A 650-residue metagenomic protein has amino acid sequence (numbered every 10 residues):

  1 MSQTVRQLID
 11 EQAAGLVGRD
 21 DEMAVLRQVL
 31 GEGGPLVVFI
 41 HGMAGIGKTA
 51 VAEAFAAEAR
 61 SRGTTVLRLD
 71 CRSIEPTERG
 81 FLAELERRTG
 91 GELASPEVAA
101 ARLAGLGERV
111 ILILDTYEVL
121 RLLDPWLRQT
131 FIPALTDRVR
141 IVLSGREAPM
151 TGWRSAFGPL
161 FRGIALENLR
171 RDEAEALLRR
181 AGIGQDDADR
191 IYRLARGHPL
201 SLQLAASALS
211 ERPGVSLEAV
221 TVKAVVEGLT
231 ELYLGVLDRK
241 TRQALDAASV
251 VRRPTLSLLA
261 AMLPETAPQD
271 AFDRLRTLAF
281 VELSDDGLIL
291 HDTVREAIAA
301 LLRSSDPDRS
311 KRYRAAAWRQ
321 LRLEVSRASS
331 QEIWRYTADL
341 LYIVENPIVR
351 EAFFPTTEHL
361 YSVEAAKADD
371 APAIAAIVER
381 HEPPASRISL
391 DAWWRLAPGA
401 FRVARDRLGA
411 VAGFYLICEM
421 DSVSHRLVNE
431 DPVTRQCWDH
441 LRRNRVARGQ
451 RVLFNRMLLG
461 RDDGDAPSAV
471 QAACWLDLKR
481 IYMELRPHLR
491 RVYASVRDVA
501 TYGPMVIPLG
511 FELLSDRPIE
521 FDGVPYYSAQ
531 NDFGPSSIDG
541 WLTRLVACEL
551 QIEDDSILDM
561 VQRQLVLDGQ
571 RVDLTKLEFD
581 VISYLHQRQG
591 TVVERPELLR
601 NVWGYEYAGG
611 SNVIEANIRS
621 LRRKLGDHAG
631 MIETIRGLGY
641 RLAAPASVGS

Functional and structural regions predicted by a protein language model:
M1-R27, L127, P355-H359, M560-R563: Conserved adenine-nucleotide phosphate-binding loops and their immediately adjacent elements
Q3-Q7, R19-E22, A50, G80-E84 (+3 more regions): Alpha-helical sensor/transducer elements of the RecA-like P-loop NTPase core
I46, V51-R109, R121: Conserved phosphate-binding/catalytic loops and adjacent sensor/switch elements of nucleotide-binding enzymes, spanning
V51, T116, E211, V226 (+3 more regions): Short capping/hinge segments at domain boundaries that bridge a core fold to an adjacent linker or tail
A52, P159, I183-E227, G235-Q243 (+2 more regions): Amphipathic alpha-helical "lid/sensor" segments that cap RecA-like P-loop NTPase cores
R212-A224, L234-R239, A300-Y336: A eukaryote-biased feature capturing mid-to-C-terminal, repeat/solenoid-rich segments of large proteins, strongly
L323, V428-G510: Acyl-donor binding region in acyl/amide transferases
Q564-K576, D580-N617, R623-A629: Positively charged, aromatic-enriched patches within helix-turn-helix-type DNA-binding elements, predominantly
